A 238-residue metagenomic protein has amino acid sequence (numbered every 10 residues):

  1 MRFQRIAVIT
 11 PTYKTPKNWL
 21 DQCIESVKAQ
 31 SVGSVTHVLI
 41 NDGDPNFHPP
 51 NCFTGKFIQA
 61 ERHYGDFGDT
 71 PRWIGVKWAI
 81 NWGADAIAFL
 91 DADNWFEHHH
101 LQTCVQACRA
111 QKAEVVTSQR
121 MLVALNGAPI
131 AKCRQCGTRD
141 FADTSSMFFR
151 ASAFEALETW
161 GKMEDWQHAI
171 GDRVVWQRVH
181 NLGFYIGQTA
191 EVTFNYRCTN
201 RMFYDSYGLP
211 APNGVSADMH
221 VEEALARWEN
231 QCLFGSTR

Functional and structural regions predicted by a protein language model:
Q22-S34: Short, acidic, metal-binding catalytic loop of nucleotide-sugar glycosyltransferases
I40-P49: A conserved acidic beta->alpha catalytic loop
R62-A79: Glycine-rich, basic loop-to-helix element that forms the pyrophosphate-binding segment of sugar-nucleotide handling
A84-W95: Short beta-strand-to-loop acidic/aromatic patch adjacent to the donor-nucleotide binding site
L101-I130: Conserved donor NDP-sugar-binding/catalytic core segment of glycosyltransferases
T117-Q119, I186-T193: Catalytic beta-strand/loop signature of glycosyltransferases that borders the donor
P129-F148: A recurrent flexible, glycine/aromatic-enriched loop bordering the glycosyltransferase active site that acts as
W166-V175: Acidic donor-binding loop at a coil-to-helix junction in glycosyltransferase catalytic cores that engages
